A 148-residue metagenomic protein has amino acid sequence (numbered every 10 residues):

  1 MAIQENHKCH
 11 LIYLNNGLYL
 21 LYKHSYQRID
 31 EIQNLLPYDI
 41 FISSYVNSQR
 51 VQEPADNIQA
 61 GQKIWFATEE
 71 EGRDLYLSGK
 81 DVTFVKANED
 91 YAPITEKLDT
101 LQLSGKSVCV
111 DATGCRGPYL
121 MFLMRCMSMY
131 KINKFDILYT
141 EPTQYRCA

Functional and structural regions predicted by a protein language model:
M1-S107, A112-T113, G117-A148: Long, low-complexity, Lys/Arg-enriched
